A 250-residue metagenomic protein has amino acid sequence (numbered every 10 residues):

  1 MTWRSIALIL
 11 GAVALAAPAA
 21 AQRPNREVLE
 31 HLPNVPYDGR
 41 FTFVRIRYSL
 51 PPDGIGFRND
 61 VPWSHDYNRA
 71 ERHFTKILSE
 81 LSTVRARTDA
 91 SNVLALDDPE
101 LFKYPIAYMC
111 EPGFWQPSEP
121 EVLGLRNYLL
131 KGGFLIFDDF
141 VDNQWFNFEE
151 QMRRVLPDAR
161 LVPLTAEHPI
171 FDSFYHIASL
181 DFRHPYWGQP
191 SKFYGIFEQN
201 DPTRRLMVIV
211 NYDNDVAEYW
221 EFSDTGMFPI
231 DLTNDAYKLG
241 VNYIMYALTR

Functional and structural regions predicted by a protein language model:
M1-W3: N-terminal secretory signal peptides that target proteins for export/translocation
I6-A16: Bacterial N-terminal signal peptides
A21-I106, P112-G113, D215-V216, F222-R250: Aromatic-Pro/Gly-enriched surface loop or interdomain linker that acts as a lid/target-recognition segment
R23-E27, P51-R58, D142-F222, P229-Y237 (+1 more regions): An acidic, glycine-rich "communication" segment
G39-T42, F102-A107, K131-F134, A159 (+1 more regions): Loop/turn elements at helix/coil->beta-strand transitions in domains of secreted/extracellular proteins
F43, I106-W145: Short alpha-beta junction capping motif
V84-A95, F137-V141, A159-E167: Surface-exposed patches in mature extracellular/periplasmic domains of secreted proteins
L101-Y108, Y175-D181: Charged, often glycine-rich, active-site loop that binds/positions anionic groups
